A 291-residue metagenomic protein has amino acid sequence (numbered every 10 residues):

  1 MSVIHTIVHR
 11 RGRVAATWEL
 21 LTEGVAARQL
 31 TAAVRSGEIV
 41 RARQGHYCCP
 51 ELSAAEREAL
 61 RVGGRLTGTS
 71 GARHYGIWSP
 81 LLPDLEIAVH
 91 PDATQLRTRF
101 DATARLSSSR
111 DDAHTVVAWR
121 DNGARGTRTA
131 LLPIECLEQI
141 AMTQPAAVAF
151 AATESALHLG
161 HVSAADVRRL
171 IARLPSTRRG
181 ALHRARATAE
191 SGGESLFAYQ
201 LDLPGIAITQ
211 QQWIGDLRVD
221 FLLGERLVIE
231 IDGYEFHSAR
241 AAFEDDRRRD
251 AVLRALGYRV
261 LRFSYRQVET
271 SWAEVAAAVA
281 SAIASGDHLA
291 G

Functional and structural regions predicted by a protein language model:
M1-S176, A181, D287-G291: Short gly/ser-rich loop at a beta-strand->alpha-helix junction or flexible surface loop bordering the NTP-binding
L157-G291: Surface segments flanking catalytic/ligand-binding clefts of nucleic-acid enzymes
